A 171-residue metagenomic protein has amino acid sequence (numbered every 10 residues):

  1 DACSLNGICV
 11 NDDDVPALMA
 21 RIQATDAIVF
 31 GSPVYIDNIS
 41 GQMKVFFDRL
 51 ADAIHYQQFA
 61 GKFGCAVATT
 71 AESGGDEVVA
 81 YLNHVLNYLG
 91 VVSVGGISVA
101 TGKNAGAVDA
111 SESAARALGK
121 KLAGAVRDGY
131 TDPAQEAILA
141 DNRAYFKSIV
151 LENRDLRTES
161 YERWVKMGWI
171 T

Functional and structural regions predicted by a protein language model:
D1-C9, A107-V108: N-terminal beta-loop-helix "entrance" segment that forms/cooperates in small-molecule cofactor or anionic ligand
G7-V92, S98: Helix-loop-strand module that forms the ligand-binding subsite of alpha/beta enzymes
V92-T171: Glycine-rich phosphate/pyrophosphate-binding loop and the adjoining helix
